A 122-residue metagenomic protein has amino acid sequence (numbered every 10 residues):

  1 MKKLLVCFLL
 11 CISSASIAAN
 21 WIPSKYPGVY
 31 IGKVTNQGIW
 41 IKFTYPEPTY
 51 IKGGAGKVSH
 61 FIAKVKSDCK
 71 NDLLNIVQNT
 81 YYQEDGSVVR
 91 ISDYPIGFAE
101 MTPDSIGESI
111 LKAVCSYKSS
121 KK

Functional and structural regions predicted by a protein language model:
L4-S13: Sec-dependent N-terminal signal peptides
I17-K122: N-terminal secretory-pathway/extracellular module detecting exported/lumenal segments and adjacent signal-anchor/first
